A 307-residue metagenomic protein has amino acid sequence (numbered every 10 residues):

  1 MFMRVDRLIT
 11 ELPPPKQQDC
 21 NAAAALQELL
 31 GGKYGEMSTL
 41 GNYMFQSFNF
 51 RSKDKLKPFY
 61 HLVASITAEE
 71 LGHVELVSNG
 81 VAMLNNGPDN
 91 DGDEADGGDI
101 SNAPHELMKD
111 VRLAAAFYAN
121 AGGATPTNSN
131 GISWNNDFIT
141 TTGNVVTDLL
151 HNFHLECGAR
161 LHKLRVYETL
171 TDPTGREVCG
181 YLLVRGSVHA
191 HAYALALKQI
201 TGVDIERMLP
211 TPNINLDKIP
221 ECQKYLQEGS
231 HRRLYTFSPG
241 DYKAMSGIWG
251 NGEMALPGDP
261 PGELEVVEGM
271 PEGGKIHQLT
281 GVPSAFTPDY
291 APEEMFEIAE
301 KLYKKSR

Functional and structural regions predicted by a protein language model:
M1-R307: Non-heme di-metal
